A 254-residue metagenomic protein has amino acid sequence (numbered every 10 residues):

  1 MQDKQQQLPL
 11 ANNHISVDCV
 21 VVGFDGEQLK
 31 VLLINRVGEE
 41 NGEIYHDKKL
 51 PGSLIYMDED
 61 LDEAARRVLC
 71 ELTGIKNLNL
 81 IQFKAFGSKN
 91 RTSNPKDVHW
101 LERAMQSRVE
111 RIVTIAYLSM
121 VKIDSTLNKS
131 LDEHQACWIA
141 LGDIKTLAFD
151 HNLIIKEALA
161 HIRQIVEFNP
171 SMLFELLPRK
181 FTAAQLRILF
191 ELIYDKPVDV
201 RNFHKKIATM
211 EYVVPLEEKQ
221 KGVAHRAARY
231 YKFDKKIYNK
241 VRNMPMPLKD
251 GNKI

Functional and structural regions predicted by a protein language model:
M1, F24-G26, K30-L33, D58 (+5 more regions): Core subunits and conserved enzymes of cellular information-processing and envelope-translocation systems across
Q7-K48: N-terminal strand-loop-strand
I15-V17, E63-R66, C70-S125, I165-L173 (+1 more regions): Active-site segment of metal-dependent pyrophosphate-handling enzymes, primarily the Nudix hydrolase catalytic core
K49-D58, E175-L176: Short histidine-centered catalytic/ligand-binding loop motif
V113, E217-I254: Long, intrinsically disordered, low-complexity Ser/Thr/Pro-rich regulatory/activation regions of nuclear proteins
T114-I123, L127-Q164, L177-A184, F203 (+2 more regions): NUDIX/MutT-family hydrolases
I188-P197: Short helix-coil junctions and helix-kink-helix linkers
P197-P215: Charge-enriched amphipathic alpha-helical scaffolds
